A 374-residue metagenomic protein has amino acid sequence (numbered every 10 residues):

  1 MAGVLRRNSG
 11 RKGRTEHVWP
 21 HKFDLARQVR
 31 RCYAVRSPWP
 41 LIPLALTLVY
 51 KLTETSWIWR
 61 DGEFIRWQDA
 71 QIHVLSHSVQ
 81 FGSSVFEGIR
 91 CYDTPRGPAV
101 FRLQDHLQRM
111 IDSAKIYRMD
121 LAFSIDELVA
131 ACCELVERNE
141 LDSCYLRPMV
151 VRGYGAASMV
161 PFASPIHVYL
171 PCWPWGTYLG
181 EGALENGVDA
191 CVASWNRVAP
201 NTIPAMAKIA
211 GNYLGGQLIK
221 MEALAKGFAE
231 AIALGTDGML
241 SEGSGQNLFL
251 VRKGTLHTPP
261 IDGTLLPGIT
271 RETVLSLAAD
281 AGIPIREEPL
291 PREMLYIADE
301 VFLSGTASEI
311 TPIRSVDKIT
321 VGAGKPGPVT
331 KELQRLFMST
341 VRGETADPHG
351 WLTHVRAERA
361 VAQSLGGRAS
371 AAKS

Functional and structural regions predicted by a protein language model:
L5, L25, L41-L46: Leucine-biased recognition of intrinsically disordered, low-complexity hydrophobic segments
N8, K12, E16, K22-D24 (+1 more regions): Intrinsically disordered, low-complexity polyampholyte segments enriched for Lys and acidic residues
P43-F123, E127-E134, A156-S374: Helix-start/capping segments and mature chain N-termini
